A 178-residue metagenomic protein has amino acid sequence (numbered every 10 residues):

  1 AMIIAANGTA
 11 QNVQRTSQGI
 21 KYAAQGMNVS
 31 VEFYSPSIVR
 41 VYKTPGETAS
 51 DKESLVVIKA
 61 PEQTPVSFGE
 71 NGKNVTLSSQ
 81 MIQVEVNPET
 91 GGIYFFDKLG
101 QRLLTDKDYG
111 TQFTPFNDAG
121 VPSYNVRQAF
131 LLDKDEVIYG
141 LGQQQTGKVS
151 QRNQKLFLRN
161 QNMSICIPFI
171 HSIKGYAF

Functional and structural regions predicted by a protein language model:
M2-F178: N-terminal accessory segment at the very beginning of proteins
